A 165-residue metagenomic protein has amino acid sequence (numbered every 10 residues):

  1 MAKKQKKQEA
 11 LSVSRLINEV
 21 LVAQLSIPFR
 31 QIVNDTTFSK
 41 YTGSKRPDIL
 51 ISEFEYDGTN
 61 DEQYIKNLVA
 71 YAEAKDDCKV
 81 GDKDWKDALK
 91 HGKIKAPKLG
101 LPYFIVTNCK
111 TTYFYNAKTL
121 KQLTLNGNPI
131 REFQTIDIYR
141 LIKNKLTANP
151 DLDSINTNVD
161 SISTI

Functional and structural regions predicted by a protein language model:
M1-Y103, Y113-I165: A short, conserved, highly charged catalytic patch centered on acidic carboxylates
F104-N108: A structural signal for short, well-ordered beta-strand segments and their strand-loop junctions that often border
